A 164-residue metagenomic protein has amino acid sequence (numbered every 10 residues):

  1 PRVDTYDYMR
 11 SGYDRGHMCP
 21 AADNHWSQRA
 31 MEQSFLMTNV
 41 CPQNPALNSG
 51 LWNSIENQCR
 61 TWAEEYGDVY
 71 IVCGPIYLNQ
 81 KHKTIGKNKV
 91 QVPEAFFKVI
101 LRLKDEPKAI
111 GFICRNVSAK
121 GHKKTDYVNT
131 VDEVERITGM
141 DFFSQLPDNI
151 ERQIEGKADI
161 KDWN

Functional and structural regions predicted by a protein language model:
P1-N164: Domain-level detector of nuclease and nuclease-like folds in predominantly extracellular/periplasmic contexts
